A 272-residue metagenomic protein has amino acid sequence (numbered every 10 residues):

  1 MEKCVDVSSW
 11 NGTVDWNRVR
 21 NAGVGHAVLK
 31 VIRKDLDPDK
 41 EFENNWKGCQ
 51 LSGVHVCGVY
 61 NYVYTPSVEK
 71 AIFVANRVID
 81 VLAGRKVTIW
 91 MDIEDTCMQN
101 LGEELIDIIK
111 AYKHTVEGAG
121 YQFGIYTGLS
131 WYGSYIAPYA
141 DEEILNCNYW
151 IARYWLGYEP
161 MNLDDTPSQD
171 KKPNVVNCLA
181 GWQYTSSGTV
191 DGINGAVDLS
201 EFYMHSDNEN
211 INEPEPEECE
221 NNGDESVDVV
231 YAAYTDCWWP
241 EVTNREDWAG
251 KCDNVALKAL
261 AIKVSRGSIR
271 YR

Functional and structural regions predicted by a protein language model:
M1-Q122: Substrate-binding cleft of extracellular glycoside hydrolase catalytic domains
M1-S9, R18, E142-N222: Functionally critical loop-and-helix segments that line ligand-binding/catalytic clefts of soluble enzyme domains
V7, N61, I93, Q183 (+2 more regions): Hydrophobic side chains in beta-strands
A22, N174-V176, V255: Structured loop/turn residues at beta-strand edges in well-structured enzyme cores
I32, Y154, S265: Flexible loop residues that form catalytic and substrate-binding hotspots at small-molecule/glycan-binding clefts
C57, L179, K258: Residue-level detector of short, conserved catalytic/binding motifs and their immediate flanks
V87-Q169: Catalytic domains of cell-wall/extracellular-matrix polysaccharide-remodeling enzymes, centered on de-N-acetylation
E217-R272: Lectin-type carbohydrate-recognition ectodomains
